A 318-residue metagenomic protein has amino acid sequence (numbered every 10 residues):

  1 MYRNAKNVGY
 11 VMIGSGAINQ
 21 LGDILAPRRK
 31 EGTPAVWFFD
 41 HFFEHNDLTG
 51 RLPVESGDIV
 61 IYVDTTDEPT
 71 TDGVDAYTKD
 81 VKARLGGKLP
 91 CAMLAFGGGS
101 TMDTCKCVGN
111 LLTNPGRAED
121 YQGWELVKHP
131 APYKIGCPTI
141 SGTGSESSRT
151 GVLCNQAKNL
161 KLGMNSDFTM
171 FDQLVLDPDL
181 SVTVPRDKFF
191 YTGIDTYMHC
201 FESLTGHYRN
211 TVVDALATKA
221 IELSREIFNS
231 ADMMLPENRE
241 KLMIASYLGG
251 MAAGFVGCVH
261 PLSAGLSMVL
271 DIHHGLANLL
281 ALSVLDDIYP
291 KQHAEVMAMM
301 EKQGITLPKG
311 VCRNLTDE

Functional and structural regions predicted by a protein language model:
M1-A92: ATP/NTP phosphate-donor binding region
Y10, G14, I18, H45-T49 (+12 more regions): Generic structural signal for well-ordered, non-membrane alpha-helical segments in soluble metabolic enzymes
S15-G16, F39-H41, F96-G98, C137-I140 (+4 more regions): Fold-independent oxyanion-binding glycine-rich loops and adjacent beta-strand/coil segments at enzyme active sites
I18-L21, E44-D47, S100-C107, G144-S147 (+1 more regions): Short glycine/serine/threonine-rich phosphate/pyrophosphate-binding segments that cradle anionic phosphate groups
D72-L176: Glycine/threonine-rich beta-strand-loop-alpha-helix active-site module that forms ligand/phosphate-binding
T150-A253: Carboxylate- and glycine-rich phosphate/diphosphate-binding segment that chelates Mg2+/Mn2+
P261, L266-E318: Gly/Pro-rich interdomain helix-loop hinge
